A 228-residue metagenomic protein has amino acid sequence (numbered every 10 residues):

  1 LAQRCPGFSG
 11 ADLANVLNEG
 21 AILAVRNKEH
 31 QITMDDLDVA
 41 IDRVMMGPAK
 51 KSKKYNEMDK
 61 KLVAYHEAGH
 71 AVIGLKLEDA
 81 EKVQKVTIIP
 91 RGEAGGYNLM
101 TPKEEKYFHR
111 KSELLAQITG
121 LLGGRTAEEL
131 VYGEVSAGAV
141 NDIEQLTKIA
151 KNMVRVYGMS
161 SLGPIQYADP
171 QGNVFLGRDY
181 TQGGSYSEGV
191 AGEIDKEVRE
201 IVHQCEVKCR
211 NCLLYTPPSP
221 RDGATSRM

Functional and structural regions predicted by a protein language model:
L1-P6, Y55-E57: Short conserved motifs of the RecA-like P-loop NTPase core
C5-I32, R43-K50, A71-E81, V154-S160: AAA+ ATPase "lid" subdomain C-terminal helix
S9, G20, L37, H66 (+3 more regions): Residue-level signature of catalytic and energy-coupling elements of molecular machines, predominantly ATP/GTP-dependent
D38-R43, G92-A94: Short, conserved phosphate-binding/catalytic loop or strand-edge motifs used in phosphoryl-/nucleotidyl-transfer
P48-N56, S219: Short pre-catalytic segments that frame enzyme active sites
K60-Y65, A71-P217, R221: Soluble catalytic regions of large protease machineries
D222-M228: N-terminal low-complexity segments that are often proline-rich with Ser/Thr-Pro
